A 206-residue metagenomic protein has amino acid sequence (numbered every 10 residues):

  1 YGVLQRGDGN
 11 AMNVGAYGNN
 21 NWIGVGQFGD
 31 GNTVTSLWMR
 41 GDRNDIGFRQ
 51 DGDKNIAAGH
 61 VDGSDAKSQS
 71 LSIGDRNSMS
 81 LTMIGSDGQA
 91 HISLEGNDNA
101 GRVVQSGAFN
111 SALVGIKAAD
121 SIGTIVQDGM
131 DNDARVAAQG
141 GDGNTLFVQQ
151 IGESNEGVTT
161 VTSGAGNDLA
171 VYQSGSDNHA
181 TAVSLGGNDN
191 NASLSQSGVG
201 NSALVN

Functional and structural regions predicted by a protein language model:
Y1-N206: Low-complexity repeat regions of mature extracellularly deployed or surface/particle-associated proteins
